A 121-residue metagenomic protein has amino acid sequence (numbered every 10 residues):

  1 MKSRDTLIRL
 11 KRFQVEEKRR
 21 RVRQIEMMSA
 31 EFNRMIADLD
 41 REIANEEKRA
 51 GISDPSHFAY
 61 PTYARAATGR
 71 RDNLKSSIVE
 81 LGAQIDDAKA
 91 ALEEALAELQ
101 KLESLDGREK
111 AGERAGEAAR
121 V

Functional and structural regions predicted by a protein language model:
M1-V121: Charge-rich amphipathic alpha-helical interaction elements
